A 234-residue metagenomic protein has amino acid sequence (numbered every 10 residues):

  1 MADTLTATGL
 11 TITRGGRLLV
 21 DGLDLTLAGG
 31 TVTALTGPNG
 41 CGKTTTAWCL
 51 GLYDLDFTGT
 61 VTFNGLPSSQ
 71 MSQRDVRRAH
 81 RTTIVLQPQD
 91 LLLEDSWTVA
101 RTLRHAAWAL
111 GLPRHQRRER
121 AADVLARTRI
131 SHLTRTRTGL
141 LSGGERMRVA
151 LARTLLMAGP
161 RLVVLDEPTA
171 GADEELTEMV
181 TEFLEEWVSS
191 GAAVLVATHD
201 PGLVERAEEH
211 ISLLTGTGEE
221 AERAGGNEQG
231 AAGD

Functional and structural regions predicted by a protein language model:
L5, V20-G22: Conserved structural motif at the start of ABC-family nucleotide-binding domains
T36-P38: The feature captures the beta-strand-to-loop junction immediately N-terminal to the Walker
G51: Helix-to-loop junction immediately C-terminal to a conserved catalytic motif
G59-Q70, H80: Conserved ABC transporter NBD signature motif
D90, D95-A109: Q-loop/switch helix immediately C-terminal to the Walker
R104, W108, Q116-L133: Conserved ABC ATPase "signature" region
R137-L141, E145: Conserved ABC ATPase signature
V163-E167: Catalytic Walker B motif of ABC-type/P-loop ATPase nucleotide-binding domains
